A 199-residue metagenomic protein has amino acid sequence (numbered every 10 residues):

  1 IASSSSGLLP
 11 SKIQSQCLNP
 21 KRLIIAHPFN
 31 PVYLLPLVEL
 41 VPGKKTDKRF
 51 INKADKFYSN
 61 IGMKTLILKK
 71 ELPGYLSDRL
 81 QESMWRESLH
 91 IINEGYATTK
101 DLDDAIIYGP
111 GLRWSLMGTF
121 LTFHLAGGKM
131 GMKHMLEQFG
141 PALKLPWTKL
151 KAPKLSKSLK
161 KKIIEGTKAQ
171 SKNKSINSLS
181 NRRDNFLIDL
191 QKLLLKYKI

Functional and structural regions predicted by a protein language model:
S3-K70, G74, D78: Rossmann-fold dinucleotide-binding core
S4, E87, D101: Acidic active-site catalytic centers that drive phospho-/nucleotidyl reactions and related ester hydrolyses
K12, P36, K53-F57, S83 (+5 more regions): Alpha-helical scaffold segments in soluble metabolic enzymes
L18, K45, R49, S83 (+2 more regions): Charged, alpha-helix-enriched surfaces in structured cytosolic catalytic cores of large nucleotide-utilizing machines
I25-P28, D47-N52, H90-E94, G140-A142 (+1 more regions): Glycine-rich loops and low-complexity Gly/Arg-rich segments that provide flexible linkers or classic glycine-based
V32-V41, I61, K70-Y96, D104-L121: Active-site-proximal catalytic alpha-helix in oxidoreductases
M63-I67, N93-E94, T99-I199: NAD(P)-dependent Rossmann-like dehydrogenase/reductase catalytic/cofactor-binding core
